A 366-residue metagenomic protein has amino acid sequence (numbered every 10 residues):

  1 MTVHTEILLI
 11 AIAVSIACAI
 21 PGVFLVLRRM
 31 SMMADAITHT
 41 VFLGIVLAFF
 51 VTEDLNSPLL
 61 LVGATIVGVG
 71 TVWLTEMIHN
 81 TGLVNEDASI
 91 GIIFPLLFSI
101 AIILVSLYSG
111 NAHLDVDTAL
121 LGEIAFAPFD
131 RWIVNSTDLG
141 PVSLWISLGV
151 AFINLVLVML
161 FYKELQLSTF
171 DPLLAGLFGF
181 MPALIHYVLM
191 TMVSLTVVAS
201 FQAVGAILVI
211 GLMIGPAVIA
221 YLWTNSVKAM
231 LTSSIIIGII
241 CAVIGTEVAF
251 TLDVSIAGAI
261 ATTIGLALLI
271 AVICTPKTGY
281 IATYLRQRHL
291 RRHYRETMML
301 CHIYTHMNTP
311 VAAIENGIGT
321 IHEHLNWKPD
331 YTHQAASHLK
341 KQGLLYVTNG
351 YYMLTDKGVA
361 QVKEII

Functional and structural regions predicted by a protein language model:
M1-A17: Membrane-interfacial amphipathic/re-entrant helices at transmembrane-helix boundaries
V23-L114, A220-T232, E247-D253: Short loop segments and helix-boundary regions at transmembrane helix junctions of multi-pass inner-membrane proteins
F98-L157: Transmembrane helix-bundle core of multi-pass membrane transporters and related energy-transducing complexes
L139-I210: Helix-loop-helix "hairpin" substructures at the membrane interface of multi-pass membrane proteins
A199-A203, I207-V254: Transmembrane alpha-helical segments in multi-pass inner-membrane proteins
V243-H289: Long, low-complexity, charged/polar intrinsically disordered regions in eukaryotic proteins
A282-N349: Non-transmembrane accessory domains of multi-pass membrane transporters/channels
D356-I366: Short, amphipathic alpha-helical interaction segments positioned at domain boundaries
